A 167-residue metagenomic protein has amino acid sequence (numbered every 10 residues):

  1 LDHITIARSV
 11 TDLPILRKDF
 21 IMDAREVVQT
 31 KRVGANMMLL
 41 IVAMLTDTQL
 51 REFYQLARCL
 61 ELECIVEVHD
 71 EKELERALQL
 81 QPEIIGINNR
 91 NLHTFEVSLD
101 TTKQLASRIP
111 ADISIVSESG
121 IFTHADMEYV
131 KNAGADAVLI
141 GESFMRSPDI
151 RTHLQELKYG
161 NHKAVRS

Functional and structural regions predicted by a protein language model:
L1, L50-R51, S98-L99, M127 (+1 more regions): Conserved strand-to-helix beginnings and helix N-cap segments that scaffold or border functional pockets
L1-I65, E71-R76, T102-L105: N-terminal active-site wall of soluble small-molecule enzyme domains
I15-K18, M38-L40, C64-V66, I85-I87 (+2 more regions): Hydrophobic faces of well-ordered beta-strands that scaffold small-molecule active sites in alpha/beta enzyme cores
M22-G34, D70-L80, S117, I121-I140: Catalytic cores of alpha/beta
Q29-Q49, I87-T94, A133-L154: Glycine-rich phosphate-binding active-site loops on the catalytic face of alpha/beta enzymes
A77-K103: Glycine/Thr-rich beta-alpha phosphate-binding loop at enzyme active sites
T102, A106, P110-V116, F122-T123 (+1 more regions): Catalytic alpha/beta core domains of metabolic enzymes, predominantly
Q104-R108, K131, R146-S167: C-terminal helical cap(s) of enzyme catalytic domains, especially alpha/beta-barrels
